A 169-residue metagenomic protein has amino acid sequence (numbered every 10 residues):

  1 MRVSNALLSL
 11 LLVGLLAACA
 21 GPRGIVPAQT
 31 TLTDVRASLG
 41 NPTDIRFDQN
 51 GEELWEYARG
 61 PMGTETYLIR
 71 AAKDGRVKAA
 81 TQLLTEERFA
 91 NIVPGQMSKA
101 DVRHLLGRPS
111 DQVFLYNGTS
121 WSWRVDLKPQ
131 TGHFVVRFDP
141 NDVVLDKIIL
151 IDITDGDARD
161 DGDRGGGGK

Functional and structural regions predicted by a protein language model:
M1-S9: Bacterial N-terminal signal peptides that target proteins for export
L15-A18: C-terminal motif of bacterial Sec signal peptides marking the signal peptidase cleavage site
A20-K169: Residues within mature, well-folded domains
